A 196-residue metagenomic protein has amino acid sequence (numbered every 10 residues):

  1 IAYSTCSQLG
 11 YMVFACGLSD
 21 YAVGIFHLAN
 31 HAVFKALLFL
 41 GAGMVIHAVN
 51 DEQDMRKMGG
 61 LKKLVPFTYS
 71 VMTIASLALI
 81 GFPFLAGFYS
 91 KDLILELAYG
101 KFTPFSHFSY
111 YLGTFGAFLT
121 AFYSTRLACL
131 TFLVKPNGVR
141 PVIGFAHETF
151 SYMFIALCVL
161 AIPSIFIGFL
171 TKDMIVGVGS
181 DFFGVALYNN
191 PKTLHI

Functional and structural regions predicted by a protein language model:
I1-R56: Alpha-helical multi-pass transmembrane bundles of energy-transducing inner-membrane proteins
S4-T5, G17, H27-A29, L37-G41 (+5 more regions): Glycine-rich, histidine-containing beta strand-loop boundary motifs that form or position
T5, T68, T120: Ser/Thr-centric signal marking residues that sit in or immediately flank functional binding/regulatory motifs
S7-L9, L40, Q53, M72 (+4 more regions): Short, solvent-exposed loop/turn segments at the edges of secondary structure
L9-A29, K57-S70, Y89-G116, G138-I196: Membrane-interface segments at transmembrane helix junctions and kinks in multi-pass inner-membrane proteins
A36-M55, Y89, I94, A121-V142 (+1 more regions): Juxtamembrane interface elements at the cytosolic ends of transmembrane helices in multi-pass membrane proteins
A48-V49, V71, S76-A86, T114-N137 (+2 more regions): Transmembrane-helix bundle segments that line or gate the permeation/cavity pathway in multi-pass membrane proteins
